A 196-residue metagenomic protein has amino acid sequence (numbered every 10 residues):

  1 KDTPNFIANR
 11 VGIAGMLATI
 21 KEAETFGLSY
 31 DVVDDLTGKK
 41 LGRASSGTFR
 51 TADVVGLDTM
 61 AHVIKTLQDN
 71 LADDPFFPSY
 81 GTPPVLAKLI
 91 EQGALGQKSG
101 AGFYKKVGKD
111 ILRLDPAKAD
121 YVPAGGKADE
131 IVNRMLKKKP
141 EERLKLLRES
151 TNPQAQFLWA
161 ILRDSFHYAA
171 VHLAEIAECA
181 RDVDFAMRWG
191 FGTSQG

Functional and structural regions predicted by a protein language model:
K1-G196: N-terminal glycine-rich phosphate-binding loop for ADP-containing cofactors
